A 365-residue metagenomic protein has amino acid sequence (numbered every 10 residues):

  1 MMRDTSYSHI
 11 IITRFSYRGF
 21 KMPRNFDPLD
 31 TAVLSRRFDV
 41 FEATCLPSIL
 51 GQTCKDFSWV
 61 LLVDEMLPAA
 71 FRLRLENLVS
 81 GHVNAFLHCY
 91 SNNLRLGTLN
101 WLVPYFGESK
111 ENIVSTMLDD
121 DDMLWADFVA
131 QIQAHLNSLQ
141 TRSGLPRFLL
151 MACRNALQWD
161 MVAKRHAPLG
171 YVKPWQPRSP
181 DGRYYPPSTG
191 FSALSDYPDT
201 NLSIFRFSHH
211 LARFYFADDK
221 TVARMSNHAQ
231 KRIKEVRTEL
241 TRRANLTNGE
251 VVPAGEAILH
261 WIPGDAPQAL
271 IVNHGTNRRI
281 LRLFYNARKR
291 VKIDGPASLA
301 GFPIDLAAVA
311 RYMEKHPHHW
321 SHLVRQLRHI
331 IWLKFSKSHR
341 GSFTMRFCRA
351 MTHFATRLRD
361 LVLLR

Functional and structural regions predicted by a protein language model:
T5-R37: A solvent-exposed, charged loop/short amphipathic helix patch at secondary-structure junctions
H9, G51-V60, H82-F86: Short loop->beta transition adjacent to catalytic acidic/histidine clusters or analogous donor-positioning motifs
N25-D30, L67, F71-V114: Active-site-proximal specificity loops/subdomain of glycosyltransferases
L29-V33, L46-D56: Short, acidic, metal-binding catalytic loop of nucleotide-sugar glycosyltransferases
I49, D64-L67: Conserved short acidic donor-positioning loop in nucleotide-sugar-dependent glycosyltransferases
L94-E108, W125-I233: Conserved catalytic core of nucleotide-sugar-dependent glycosyltransferases
E111-M123: Short beta-strand-to-loop acidic/aromatic patch adjacent to the donor-nucleotide binding site
S192-R365: C-terminal catalytic/acceptor-binding lobe
